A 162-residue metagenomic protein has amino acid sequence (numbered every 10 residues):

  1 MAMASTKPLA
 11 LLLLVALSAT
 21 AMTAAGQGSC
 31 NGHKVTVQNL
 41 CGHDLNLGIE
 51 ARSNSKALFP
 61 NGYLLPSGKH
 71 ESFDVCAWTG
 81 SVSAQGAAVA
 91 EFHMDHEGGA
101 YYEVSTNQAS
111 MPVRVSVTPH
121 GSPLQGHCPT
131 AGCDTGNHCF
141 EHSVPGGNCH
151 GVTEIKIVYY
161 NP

Functional and structural regions predicted by a protein language model:
A2-P162: Extracellular low-complexity, O-glycosylation-prone Ser/Thr/Pro/Gly-rich "stalks" and linkers flanking catalytic
